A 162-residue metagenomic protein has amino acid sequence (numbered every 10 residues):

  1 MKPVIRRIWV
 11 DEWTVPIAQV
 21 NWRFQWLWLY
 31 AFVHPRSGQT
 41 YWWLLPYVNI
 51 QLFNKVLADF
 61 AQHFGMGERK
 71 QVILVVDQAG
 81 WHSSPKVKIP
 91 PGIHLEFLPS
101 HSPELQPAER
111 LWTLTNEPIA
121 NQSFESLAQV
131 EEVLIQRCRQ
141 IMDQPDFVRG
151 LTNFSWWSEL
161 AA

Functional and structural regions predicted by a protein language model:
M1-A58, F154-S155, L160: Extended, low-complexity cationic-aromatic segments
T14-W22, P91-R110: RNase H-like polynucleotidyl transferase catalytic core
A31-F32, G38, D77, Q106 (+1 more regions): Generic structural signal for small/hydrophobic residues in well-ordered secondary structure, especially within
L52-I73: Short, basic/hydrophobic alpha-helical segments
E68-H82, Q106: Acidic/histidine-rich, metal-coordinating catalytic segments
S83, P99-S102, A128, L134: Carbohydrate transferase catalytic cores enriched for Leloir-type hexosyltransferases
S84-G92: Short, aromatic/basic amphipathic alpha-helical patches
A108-A162: C-terminal anion-handling pockets and recognition modules
